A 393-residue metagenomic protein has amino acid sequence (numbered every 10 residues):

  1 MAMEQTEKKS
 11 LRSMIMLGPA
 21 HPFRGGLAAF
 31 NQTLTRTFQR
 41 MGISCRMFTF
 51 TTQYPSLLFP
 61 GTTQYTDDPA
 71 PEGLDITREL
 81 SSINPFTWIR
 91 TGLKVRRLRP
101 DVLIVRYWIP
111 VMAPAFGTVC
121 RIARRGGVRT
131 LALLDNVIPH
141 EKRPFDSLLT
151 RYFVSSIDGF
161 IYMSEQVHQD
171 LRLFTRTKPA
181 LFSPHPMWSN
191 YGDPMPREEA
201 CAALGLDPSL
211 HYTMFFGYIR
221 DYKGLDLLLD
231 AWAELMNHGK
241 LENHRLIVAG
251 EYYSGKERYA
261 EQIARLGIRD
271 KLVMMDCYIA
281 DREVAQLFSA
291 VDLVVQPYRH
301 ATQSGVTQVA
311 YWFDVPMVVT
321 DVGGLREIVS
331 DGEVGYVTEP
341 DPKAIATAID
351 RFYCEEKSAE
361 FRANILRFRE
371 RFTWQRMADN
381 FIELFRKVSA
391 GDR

Functional and structural regions predicted by a protein language model:
F50-Y54, R245-R258, C277: Glycosyltransferase donor-sugar binding loop
S155-R197: Donor nucleotide-sugar binding/catalytic pocket of nucleotide-sugar-dependent glycosyltransferases
G192-L206, E261: A short helix/loop element that forms part of the nucleotide-sugar donor recognition site in Leloir-type
L206-K223, L229-W232, I247: Conserved donor-binding/catalytic core segment of Leloir-type glycosyltransferases
E257-A285: Nucleotide-activated donor-binding/catalytic signature segment of Leloir-type glycosyltransferases, i.e., the conserved
Q286-T302, V315: Acidic donor-binding loop of glycosyltransferase active sites
L293, A310, P316-V319, V329: Short hydrophobic beta-strand element within catalytic cores of glycosyltransferases and related nucleotide-activated
D331-K343, R351-K357: Conserved acidic donor-binding segment of nucleotide-sugar-dependent glycosyltransferases
